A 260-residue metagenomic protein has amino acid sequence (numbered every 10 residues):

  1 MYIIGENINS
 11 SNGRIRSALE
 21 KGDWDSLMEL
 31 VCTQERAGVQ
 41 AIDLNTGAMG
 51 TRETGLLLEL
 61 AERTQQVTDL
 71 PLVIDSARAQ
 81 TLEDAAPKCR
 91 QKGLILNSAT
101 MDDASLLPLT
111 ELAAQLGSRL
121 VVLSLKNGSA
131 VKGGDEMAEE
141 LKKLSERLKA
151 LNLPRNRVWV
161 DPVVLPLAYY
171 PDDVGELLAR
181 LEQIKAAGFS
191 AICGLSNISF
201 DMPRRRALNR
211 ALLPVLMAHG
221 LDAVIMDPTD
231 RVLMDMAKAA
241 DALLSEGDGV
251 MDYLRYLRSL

Functional and structural regions predicted by a protein language model:
Y2-E6, Q40-L44, L72-D75, L94-S98 (+4 more regions): Hydrophobic faces of well-ordered beta-strands that scaffold small-molecule active sites in alpha/beta enzyme cores
I3-E29, E53, N97-D103, N127-D135 (+1 more regions): Active-site mouth loops of central-metabolism enzymes
E6, T51-Q91, V174-C193: Alpha-helix-loop-beta-strand connector modules within alpha/beta enzyme cores
I8-S10, T46-G50, R78-Q80, T100-D102 (+4 more regions): Active-site-proximal loop/turn and secondary-structure-junction residues that shape catalytic pockets, frequently
E35-L70, V163-P171: Glycine-rich, proline-tolerant flexible connector loops at the mouths of alpha/beta enzymes
R36-V39, D69, Q91, S118 (+2 more regions): A structural motif
D84, R90-V122: Active-site-proximal beta-alpha core segment in soluble small-molecule metabolic enzymes
P108, A114-S259: Catalytic alpha/beta core domains of metabolic enzymes, predominantly
